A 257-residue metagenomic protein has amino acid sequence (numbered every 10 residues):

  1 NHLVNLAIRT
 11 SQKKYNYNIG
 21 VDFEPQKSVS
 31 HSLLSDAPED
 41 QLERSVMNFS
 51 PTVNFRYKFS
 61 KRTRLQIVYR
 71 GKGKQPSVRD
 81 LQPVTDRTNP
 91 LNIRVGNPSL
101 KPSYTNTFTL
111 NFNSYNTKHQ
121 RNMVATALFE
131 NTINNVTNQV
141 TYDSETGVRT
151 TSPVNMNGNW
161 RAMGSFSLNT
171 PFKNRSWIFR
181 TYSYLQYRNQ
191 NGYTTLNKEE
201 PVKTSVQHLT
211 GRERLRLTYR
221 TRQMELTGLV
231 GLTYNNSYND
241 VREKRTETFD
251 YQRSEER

Functional and structural regions predicted by a protein language model:
N1-R257: Exposed, low-structure sequence patches enriched in small/polar residues
